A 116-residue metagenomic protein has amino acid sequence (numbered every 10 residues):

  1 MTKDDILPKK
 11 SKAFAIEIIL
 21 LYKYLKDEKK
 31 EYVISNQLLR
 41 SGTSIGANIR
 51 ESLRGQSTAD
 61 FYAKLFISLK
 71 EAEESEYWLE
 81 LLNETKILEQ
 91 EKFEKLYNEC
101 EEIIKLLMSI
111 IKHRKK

Functional and structural regions predicted by a protein language model:
M1-A47, E51, G55-K116: Short, C-terminally biased terminal segments at protein or domain edges
